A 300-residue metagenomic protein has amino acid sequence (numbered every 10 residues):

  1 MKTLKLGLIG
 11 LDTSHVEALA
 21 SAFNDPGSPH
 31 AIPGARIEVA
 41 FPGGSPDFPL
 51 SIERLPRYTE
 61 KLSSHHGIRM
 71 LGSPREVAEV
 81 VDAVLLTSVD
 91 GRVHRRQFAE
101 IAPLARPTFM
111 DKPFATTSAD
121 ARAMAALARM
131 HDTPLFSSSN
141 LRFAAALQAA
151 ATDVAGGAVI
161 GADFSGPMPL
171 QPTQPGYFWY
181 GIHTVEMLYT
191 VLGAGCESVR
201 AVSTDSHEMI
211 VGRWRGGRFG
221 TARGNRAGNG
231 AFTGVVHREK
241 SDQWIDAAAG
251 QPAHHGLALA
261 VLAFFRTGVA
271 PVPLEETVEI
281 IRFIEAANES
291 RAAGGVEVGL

Functional and structural regions predicted by a protein language model:
M1-L104, M130-H131, A194, F264 (+2 more regions): N-terminal glycine-/serine-/threonine-rich beta1-alpha1-beta2 phosphate-ribose binding loop of Rossmann-like
V16, T59, A121, L147 (+4 more regions): A general structural signal for well-ordered alpha-helical segments in protein cores
G72, M110, L135-S137: Hydrophobic residues in well-ordered beta-strands that form the structural core
A105-P107, K112-P113: Short helix/strand-capping hinge loops at secondary-structure junctions that flank key functional elements
F114-Q174: A contiguous active-site-proximal alpha/beta segment in oxidoreductase catalytic domains
A162-N229, E275-R282: Rossmann-like dinucleotide-binding domain that binds NAD(P)(H)
D205-V261: C-terminal substrate-binding/catalytic lobe of Rossmann-fold NAD(P)-dependent oxidoreductases
E239-L300: C-terminal helical cap and adjacent loop that interface with cofactors, partners, or active-site loops
